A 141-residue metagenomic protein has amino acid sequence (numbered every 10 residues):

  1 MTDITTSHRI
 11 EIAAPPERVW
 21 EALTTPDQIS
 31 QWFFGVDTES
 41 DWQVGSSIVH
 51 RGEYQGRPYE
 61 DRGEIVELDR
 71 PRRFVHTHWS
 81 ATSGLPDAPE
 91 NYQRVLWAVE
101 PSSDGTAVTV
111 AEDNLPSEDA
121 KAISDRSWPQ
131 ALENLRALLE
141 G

Functional and structural regions predicted by a protein language model:
M1-E39: Hydrophobic ligand-binding cavity/cleft-lining segments
D3-R9, P16, S47, E60 (+3 more regions): Intrinsic-disorder/low-complexity, polar/charged segments enriched in Ser/Thr/Lys/Arg/Asp/Glu/Gln
H8-R9, V36-T38, D69, E100-D104 (+3 more regions): Hydrophobic/basic alpha-helical segments enriched in Actinobacteria
V19-W20, I29, I48-H50, I65 (+4 more regions): Hydrophobic pocket/interface hotspot
Q31, T38-Q43, R57-S103, D113: Hydrophobic-ligand binding "helix-grip"
F34, E53, W79, A111 (+1 more regions): Surface loops and adjacent helix of pleckstrin homology
S46-G56: Short aromatic-glycine motifs in intrinsically disordered, low-complexity regions
D113-G141: A conserved amphipathic terminal alpha-helix motif
